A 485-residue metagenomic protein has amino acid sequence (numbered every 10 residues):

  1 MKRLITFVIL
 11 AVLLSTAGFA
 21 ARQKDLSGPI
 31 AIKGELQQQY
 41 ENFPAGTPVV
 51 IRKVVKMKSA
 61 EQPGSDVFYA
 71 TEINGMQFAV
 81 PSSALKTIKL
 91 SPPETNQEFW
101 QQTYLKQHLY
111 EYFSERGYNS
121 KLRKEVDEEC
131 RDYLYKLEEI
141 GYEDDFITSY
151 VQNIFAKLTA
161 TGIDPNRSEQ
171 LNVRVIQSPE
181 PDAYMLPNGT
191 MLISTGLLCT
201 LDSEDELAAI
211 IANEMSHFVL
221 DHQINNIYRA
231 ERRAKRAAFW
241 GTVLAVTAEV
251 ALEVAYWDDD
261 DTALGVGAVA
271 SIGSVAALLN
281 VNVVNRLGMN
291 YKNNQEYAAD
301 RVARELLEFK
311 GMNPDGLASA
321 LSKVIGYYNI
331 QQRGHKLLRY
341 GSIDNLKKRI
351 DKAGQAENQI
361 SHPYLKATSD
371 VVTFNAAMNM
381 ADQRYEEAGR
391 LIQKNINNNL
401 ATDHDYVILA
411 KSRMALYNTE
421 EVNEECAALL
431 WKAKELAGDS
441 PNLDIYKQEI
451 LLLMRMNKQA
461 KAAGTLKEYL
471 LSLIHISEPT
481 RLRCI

Functional and structural regions predicted by a protein language model:
A45-P81: SH3/SH3-like beta-barrel superfamily modules
E72-L109: Boundary regions of SH3-family modules and the immediately adjacent low-complexity/disordered segments in eukaryotic
F113, V173, A234, D259-T262 (+2 more regions): Extracytoplasmic and endomembrane cell-envelope/extracellular-matrix remodeling and assembly machinery
E125-R167, L252-H335, G438-D439: Short helix/loop segments within enzyme catalytic domains that coordinate or immediately flank catalytic cofactors
R174-L192: Catalytic zinc-binding patch centered on the HExxH motif and its immediate surroundings that defines zinc-dependent
T195-A209: Short pre-active-site segment immediately N-terminal to the catalytic Zn-binding motif
D202-E206, M215-R233: Catalytic Zn2+-binding segment of zinc metalloproteases
I474-I485: Single conserved hydrophobic/aromatic residue that forms the stacking wall/gate of nucleotide- or nucleobase-binding
